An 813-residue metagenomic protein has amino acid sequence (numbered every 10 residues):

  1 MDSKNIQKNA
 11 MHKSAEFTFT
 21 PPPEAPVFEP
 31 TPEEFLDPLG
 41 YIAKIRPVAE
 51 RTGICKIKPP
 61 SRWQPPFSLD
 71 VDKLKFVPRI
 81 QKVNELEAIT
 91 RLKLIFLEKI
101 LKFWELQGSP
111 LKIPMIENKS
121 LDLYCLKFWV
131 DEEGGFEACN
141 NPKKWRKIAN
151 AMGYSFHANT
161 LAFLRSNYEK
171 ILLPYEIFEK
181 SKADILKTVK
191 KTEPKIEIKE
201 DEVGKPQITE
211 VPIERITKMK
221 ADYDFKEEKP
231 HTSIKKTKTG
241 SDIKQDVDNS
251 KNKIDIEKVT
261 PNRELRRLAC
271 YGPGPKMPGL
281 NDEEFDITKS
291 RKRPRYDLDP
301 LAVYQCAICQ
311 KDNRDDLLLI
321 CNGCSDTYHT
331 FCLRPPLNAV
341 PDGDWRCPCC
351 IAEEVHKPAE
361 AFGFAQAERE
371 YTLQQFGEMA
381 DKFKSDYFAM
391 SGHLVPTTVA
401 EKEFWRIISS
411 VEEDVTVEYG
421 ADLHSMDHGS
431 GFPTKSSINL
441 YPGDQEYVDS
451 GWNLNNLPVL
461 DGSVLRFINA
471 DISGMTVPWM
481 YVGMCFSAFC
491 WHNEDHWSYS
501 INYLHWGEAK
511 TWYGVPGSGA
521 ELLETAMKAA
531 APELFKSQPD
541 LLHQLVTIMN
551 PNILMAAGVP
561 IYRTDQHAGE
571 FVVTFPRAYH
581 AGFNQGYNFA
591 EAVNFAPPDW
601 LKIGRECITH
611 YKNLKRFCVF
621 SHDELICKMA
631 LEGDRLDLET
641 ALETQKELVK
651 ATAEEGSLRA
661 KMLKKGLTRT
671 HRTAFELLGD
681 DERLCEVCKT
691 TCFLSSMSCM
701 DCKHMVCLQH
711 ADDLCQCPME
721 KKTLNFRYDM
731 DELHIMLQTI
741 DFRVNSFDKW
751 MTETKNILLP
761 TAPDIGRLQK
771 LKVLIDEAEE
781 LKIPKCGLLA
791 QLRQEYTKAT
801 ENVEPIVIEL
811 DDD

Functional and structural regions predicted by a protein language model:
M1-W129, K147, L161-L164, I171-E176 (+1 more regions): Eukaryotic low-complexity, charged/polar intrinsically disordered regions that act as protein-interaction modules
K4-P66, K191-T192, I196-D326, T330-P335 (+4 more regions): Conserved N-terminal structural segment that caps and organizes enzyme catalytic cores in eukaryotes
I95, K99, D122-F128, K143-K147 (+12 more regions): Acidic, Ser/Thr-rich intrinsically disordered and amphipathic helical segments
K99, F103, L126-W129, K147 (+11 more regions): Alpha-helical recognition domains of nuclear gene-regulatory proteins
I100-P142, D315, M484-C485, H496-W497 (+1 more regions): A eukaryotic nuclear recognition-module signature that targets compact all-alpha binding cores
P110-P114, E137-N141, N150, F156-F163 (+15 more regions): Short, flexible/disordered secondary-structure transition segments
I113-G134, A138-E200, P348, T564 (+3 more regions): Chromatin/DNA-recognition segments of nuclear transcriptional regulators
R743-V807, D813: Extended alpha-helical scaffold segments
